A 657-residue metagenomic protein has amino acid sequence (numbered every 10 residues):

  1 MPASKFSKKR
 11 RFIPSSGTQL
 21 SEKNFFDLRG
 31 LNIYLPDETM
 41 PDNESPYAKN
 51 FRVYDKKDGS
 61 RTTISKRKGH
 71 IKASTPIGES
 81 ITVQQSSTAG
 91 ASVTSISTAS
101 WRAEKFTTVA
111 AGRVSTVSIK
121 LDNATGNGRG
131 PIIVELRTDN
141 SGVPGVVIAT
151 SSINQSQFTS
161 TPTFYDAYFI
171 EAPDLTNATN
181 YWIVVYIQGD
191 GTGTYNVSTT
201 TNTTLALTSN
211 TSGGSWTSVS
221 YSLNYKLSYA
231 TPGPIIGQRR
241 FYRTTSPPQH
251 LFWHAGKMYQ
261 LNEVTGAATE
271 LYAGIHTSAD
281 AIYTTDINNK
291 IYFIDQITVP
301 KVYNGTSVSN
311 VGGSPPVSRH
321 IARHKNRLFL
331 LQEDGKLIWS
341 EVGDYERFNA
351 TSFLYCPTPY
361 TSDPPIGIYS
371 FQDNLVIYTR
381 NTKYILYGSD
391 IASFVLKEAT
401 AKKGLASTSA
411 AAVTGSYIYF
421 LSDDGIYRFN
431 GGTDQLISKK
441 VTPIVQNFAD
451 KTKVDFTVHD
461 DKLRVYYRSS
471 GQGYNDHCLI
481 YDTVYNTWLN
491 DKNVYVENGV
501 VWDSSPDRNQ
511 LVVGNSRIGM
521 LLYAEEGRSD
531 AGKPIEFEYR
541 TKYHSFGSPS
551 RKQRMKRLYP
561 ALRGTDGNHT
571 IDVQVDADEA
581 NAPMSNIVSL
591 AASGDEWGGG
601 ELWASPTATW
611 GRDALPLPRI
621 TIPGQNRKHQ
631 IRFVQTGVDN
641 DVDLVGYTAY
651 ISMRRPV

Functional and structural regions predicted by a protein language model:
P2-S80, T231-A267, I275-N289, K402-Y417 (+1 more regions): Beta-sheet repeat architectures centered on beta-propellers
P76-V146, T150, Q155-T161, F169-N180 (+2 more regions): Beta-sheet-rich sandwich/jelly-roll-like modules and their strand-loop junctions
G126, N180-I187, G624-Q635: Extracellular beta-strand ligand-recognition surfaces/modules
R137, L261-N262, I294, K301-Y303 (+8 more regions): Hydrophobic/aromatic beta-strand positions that recur at structurally equivalent sites within the blades
T163-N180, G611-N626: Short, surface-exposed tryptophan/glycine-enriched loops that mediate extracellular molecular recognition
P232, E270-A279, S307-K453, T457 (+1 more regions): Beta-propeller and closely related beta-pinwheel folds
F252-A255, F293-Q296, L330-E333, I377-T379 (+2 more regions): Conserved beta-strand positions in repeat-built beta-propeller and related beta-rich domains
A281-V311: Hydrophobic or amphipathic alpha-helical targeting/insertion segments
